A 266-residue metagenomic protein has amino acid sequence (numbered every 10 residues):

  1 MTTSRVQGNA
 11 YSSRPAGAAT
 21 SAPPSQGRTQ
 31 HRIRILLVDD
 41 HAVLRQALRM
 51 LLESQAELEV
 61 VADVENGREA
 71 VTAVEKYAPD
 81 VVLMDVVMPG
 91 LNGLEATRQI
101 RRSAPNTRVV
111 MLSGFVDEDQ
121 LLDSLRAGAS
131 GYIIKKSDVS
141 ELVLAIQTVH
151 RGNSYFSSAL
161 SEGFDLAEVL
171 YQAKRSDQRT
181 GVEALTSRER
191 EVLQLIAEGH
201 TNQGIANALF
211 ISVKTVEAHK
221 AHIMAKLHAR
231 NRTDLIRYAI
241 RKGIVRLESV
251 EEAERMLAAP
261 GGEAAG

Functional and structural regions predicted by a protein language model:
T2-S12, A221-G266: Basic, Lys/Arg-enriched C-terminal extension of HTH/homeodomain DNA-binding domains
T3-A18, D119-R126, S130-G131, K136-S187 (+3 more regions): Short, flexible helix-to-coil linker/hinge segments that flank and couple to helix-turn-helix
L44, P89: The feature encodes the CheY-like receiver
D63-V81: Acidic, metal-coordinating helix/loop segments flanking the phosphotransfer/catalytic sites of two-component signaling
N66-E69, L91-E95: Acidic catalytic/metal-coordinating carboxylates
T72, L94-N106: Short amphipathic alpha-helix used as the core "switch/output" element in two-component signaling
D85, S113: Active-site residues of response regulator receiver
G199-D234: Recognition helix of helix-turn-helix DNA-binding domains
